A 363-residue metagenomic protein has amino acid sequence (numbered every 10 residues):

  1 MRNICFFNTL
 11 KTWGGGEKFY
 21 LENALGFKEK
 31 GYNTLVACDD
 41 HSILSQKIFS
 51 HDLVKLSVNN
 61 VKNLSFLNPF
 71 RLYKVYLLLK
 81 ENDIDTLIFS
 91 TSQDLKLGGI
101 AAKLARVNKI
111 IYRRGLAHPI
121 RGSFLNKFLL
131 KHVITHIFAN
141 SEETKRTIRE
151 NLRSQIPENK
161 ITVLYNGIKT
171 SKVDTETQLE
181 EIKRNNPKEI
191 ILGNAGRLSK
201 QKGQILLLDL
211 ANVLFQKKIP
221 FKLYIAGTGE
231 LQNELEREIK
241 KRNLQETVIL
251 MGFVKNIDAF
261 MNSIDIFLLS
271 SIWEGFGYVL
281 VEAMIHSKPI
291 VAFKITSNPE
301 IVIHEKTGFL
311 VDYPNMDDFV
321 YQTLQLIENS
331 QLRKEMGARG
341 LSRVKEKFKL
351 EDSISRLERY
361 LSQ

Functional and structural regions predicted by a protein language model:
F6-L67, Q155-K160, E230-L231: N-terminal strand-loop element at the rim of the active site of nucleotide-sugar-dependent glycosyltransferases
G14-L25, I190, N194-Q216, L223 (+3 more regions): A conserved mid-protein helix/loop that constitutes part of the nucleotide-sugar donor-binding site
A37, P289-A292, V302: Short hydrophobic beta-strand element within catalytic cores of glycosyltransferases and related nucleotide-activated
F89-L95, R114: Short His-centered aromatic/hydrophobic patch
T135-V163, I168-K172: A short, active-site helix/loop in glycosyltransferases that binds the activated sugar's phosphate group
F253, I272: Aromatic "clamp/platform" in nucleotide-sugar-dependent glycosyltransferases that forms part of the donor/acceptor
H304-E305, F309-M316, Q325-S330: Conserved acidic donor-binding segment of nucleotide-sugar-dependent glycosyltransferases
D318, Q325, L332-K347, S353-R359: A short, well-ordered alpha-helix in the C-terminal region of glycosyltransferases
